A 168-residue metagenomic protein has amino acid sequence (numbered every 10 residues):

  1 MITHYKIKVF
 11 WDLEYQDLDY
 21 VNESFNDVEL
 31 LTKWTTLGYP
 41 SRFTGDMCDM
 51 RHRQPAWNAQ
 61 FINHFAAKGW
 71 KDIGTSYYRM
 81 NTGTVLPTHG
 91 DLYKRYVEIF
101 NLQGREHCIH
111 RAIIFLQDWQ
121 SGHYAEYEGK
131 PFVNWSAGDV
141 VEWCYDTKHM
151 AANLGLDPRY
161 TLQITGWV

Functional and structural regions predicted by a protein language model:
M1-Y78, V85: Non-heme Fe(II)/2-oxoglutarate
D72-T75, G83, I109-I113, Q120 (+1 more regions): Extracellular structured ligand-interaction cores
S76-H107: Conserved short histidine dyad/triad with adjacent acidic residue
T88-D91, E98-F100, H123-E128, A137 (+1 more regions): A short secondary-structure junction signal
I109-S136: A short beta-strand-loop-beta hairpin characteristic of the jelly-roll/cupin
R111-F115, V140-E142, L156-V168: A short hydrophobic beta-strand segment most commonly corresponding to one strand of the jelly-roll/cupin
V133-K148: Conserved metal-binding segment of the jelly-roll/cupin
K148-H149, D157: Acyl-donor (CoA/ACP) binding surface of acyl/acetyltransferases
